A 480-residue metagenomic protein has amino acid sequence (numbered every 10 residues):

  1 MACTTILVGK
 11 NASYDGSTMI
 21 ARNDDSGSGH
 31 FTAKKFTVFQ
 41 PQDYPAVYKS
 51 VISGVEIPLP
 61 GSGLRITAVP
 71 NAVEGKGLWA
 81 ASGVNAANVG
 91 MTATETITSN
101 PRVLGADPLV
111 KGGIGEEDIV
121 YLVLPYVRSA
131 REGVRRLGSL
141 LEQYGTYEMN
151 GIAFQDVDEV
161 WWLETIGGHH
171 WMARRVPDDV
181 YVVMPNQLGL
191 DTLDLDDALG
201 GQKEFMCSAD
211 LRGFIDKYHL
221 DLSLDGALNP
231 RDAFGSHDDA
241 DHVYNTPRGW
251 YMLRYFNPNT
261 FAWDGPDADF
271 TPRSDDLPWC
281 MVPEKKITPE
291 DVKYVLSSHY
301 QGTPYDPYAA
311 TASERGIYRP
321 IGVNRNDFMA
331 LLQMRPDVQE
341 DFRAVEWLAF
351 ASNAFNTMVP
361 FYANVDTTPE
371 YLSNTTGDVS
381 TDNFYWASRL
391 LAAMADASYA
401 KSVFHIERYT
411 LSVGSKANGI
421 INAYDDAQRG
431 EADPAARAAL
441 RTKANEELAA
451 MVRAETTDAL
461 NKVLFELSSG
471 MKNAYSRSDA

Functional and structural regions predicted by a protein language model:
A2-E116, R136-D269: A contiguous strand-loop segment
I6, G133, A330: Short, conserved catalytic/metal-binding motifs centered on acidic residues
V120-Y126: Short, well-ordered beta-strand elements within core beta-sheets of diverse protein domains
Y126-E132: Short, charged, surface-exposed loops that flank catalytic or proteolytic processing sites
G133-E142, K293, A438: Short, well-structured alpha-helical segments that form the helix of a local strand-helix-strand
G213-D337: Glycine-rich, aromatic-lined ligand/substrate-binding cores of catalytic and carbohydrate-binding domains
Q301, Y305-G430: Substrate-recognition/cap regions that form aromatic- and gly/pro-loop-enriched pockets for small-molecule ligands
L411-A480: Histidine-centered catalytic/metal-binding microenvironments
